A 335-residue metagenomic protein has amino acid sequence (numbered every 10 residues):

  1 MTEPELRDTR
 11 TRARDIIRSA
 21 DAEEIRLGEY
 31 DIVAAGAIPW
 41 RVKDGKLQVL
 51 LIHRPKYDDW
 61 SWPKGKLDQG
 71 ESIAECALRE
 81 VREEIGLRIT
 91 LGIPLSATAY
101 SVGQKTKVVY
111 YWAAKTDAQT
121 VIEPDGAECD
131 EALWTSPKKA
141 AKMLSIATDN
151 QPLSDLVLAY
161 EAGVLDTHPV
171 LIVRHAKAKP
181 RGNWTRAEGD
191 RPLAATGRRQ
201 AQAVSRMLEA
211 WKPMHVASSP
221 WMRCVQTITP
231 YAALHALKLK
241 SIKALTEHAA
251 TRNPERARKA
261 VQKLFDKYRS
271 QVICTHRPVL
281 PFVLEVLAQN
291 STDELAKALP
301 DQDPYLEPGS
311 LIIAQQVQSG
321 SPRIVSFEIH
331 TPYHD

Functional and structural regions predicted by a protein language model:
T2-G36, V42-D44: Acidic, metal-coordinating catalytic segment for phosphate/diphosphate chemistry, firing primarily on the Nudix
T2-L6, D58-D59, E123-A176, P180: Nudix hydrolase/Nudix homology domain
A35-P39, S310-I313: Short beta-strand scaffold segments in enzyme catalytic cores
R54-Y57, V325-D335: Short, solvent-exposed aromatic-acidic interface loops
G65, G70, C76, L165-R252 (+3 more regions): Active-site-proximal alpha-helix that buttresses catalytic centers in soluble enzyme cores
L67-T90, T98-Q151: Unchanged
R88-A97, L237-I242: A short coil-to-beta-strand element that immediately follows conserved catalytic motifs
A162, R258-S321: Active-site-adjacent alpha-helix immediately C-terminal to a catalytic or transition-state-stabilizing loop
